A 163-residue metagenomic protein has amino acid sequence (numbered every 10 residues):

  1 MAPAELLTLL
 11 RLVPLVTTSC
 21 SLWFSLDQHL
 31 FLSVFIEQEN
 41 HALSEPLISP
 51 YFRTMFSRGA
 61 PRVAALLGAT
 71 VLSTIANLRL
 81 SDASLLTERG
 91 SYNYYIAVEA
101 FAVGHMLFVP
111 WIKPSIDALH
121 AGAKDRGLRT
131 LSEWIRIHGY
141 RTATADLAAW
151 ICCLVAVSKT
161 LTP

Functional and structural regions predicted by a protein language model:
A2-T18, L85-V103: Interfacial segments of alpha-helical transmembrane regions
L7-T70, S84-L85, H120-L131: Interfacial loop at the N-terminal end of multi-pass membrane proteins
S25-L30, V98-P114: Selective recognition of hydrophobic, aromatic-rich stretches within alpha-helical transmembrane segments of polytopic
V63-N77, V98, T142-W150: Core segments of transmembrane alpha-helices that mediate helix-helix packing or line hydrophobic substrate/ligand
I75-R89: Juxtamembrane helix-break-helix junctions at the cytosolic face of small multi-pass alpha-helical membrane proteins
V109-D125: Transmembrane alpha-helical segments of integral membrane proteins
R129-A148: Individual transmembrane alpha-helices with interfacial aromatic-anchor signatures
L154-P163: Juxtamembrane boundary at the C-terminal end of a transmembrane helix
